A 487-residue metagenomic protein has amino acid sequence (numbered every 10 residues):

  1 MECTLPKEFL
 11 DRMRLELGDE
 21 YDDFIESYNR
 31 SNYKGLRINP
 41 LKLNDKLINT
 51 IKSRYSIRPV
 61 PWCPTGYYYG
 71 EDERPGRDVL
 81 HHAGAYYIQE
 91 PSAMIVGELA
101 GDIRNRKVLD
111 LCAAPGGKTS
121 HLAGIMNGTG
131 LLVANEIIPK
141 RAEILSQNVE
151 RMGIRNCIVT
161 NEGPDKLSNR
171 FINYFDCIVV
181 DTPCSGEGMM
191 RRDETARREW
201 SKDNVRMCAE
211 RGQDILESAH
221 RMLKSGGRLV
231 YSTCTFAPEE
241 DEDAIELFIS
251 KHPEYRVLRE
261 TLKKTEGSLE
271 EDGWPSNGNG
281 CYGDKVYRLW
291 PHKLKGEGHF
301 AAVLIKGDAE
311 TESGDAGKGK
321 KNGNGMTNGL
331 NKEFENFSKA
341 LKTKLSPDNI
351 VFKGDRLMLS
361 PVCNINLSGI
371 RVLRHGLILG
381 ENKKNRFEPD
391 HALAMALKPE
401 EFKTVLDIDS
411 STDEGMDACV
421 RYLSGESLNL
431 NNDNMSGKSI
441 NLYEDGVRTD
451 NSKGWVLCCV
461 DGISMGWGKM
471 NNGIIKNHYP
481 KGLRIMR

Functional and structural regions predicted by a protein language model:
M1-E16, E20-K52, E297-F300, G307-R487: Polybasic, low-complexity RNA-engagement segments
I103-R104, S168-V179: A short acidic, Gly/Pro-enriched loop at the edge of an enzyme's catalytic core that lines a small-molecule cofactor
N105-A114: Conserved class I S-adenosyl-L-methionine
P115-G128: Conserved SAM-binding loop of SAM-dependent methyltransferases across substrates and taxa, primarily the Class I
N127, L223-S225: Helix-to-beta-strand junctions that scaffold the AdoMet/dcAdoMet cofactor pocket in Class I SAM-dependent enzymes
I137-I172: S-adenosyl-L-methionine
K140, C177-S218, C234-D241: Mobile active-site "lid"/loop adjacent to the S-adenosyl-L-methionine
F175, R228, F236-M358: Class I S-adenosyl-L-methionine
